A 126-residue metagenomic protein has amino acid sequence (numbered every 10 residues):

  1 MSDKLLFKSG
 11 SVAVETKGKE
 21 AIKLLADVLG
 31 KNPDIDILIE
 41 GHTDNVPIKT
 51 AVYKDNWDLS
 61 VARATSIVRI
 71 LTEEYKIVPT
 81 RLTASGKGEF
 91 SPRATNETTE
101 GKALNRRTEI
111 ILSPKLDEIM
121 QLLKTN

Functional and structural regions predicted by a protein language model:
M1-D3: Short, aliphatic-rich beta-strand segments
K8-L24, V28-N32, H42-L123: Periplasmic OmpA-like peptidoglycan-binding domain that tethers envelope proteins to the cell wall
N126: Short, cationic low-complexity segments
